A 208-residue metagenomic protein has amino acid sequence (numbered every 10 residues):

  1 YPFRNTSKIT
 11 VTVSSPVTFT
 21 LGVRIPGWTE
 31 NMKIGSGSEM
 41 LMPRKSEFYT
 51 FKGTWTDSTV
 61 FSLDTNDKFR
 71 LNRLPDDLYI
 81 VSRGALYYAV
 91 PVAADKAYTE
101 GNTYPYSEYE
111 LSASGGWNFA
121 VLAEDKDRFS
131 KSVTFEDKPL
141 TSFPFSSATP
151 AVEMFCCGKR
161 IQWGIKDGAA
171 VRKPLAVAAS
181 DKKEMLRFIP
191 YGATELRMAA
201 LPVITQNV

Functional and structural regions predicted by a protein language model:
Y1-P43, K52, V60, R70-L74 (+1 more regions): Carbohydrate-active enzyme catalytic cores, enriched for enzymes that act on polyanionic acidic polysaccharides
Y1-S7, D64-V208: C-terminal beta-rich recognition modules with glycine/proline-rich loops and embedded aromatic residues
M40-K45, A89-V92: Short amphipathic beta-strand/extended segments with alternating polar/hydrophobic composition
F48-T50: Short, surface-exposed beta-strand/beta-hairpin micro-motifs centered on an aromatic residue
